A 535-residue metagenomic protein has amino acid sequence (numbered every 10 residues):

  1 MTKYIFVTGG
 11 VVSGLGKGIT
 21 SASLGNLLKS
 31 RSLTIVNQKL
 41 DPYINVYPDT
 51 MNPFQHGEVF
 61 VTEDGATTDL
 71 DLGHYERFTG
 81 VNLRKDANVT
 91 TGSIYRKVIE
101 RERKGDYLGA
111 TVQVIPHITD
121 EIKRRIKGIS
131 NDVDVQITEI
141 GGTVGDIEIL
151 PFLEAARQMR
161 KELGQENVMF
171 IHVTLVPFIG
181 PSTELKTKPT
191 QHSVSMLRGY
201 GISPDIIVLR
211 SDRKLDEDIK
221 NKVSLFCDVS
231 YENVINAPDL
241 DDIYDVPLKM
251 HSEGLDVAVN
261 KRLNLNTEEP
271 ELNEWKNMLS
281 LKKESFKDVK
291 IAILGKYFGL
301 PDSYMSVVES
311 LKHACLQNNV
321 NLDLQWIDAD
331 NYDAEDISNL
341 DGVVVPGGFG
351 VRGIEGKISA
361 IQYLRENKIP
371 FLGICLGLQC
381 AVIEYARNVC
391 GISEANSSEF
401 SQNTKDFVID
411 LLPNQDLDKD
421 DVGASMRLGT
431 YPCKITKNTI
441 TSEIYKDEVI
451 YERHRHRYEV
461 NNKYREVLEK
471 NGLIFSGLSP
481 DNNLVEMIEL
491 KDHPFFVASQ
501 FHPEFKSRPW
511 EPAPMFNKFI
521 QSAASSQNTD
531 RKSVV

Functional and structural regions predicted by a protein language model:
M1-V320, D330-G342, F349-G350, K357-Y363 (+1 more regions): Flexible phosphate-sensing "switch/lid" loops adjacent to ATP/NTP-binding sites across phosphate-transfer
G18, A22-N26, S30, G342-P432 (+3 more regions): Cysteine-nucleophile active-site neighborhood
C227, V259-E269, V389-S393, F519-Q527: Short, hydrophobic alpha-helical segments
E232-D239, Q325, L478-D481: Beta-strand->loop->alpha-helix junctions that form or flank phosphate-binding loops in nucleotide-handling enzymes
L281-S285, E335-D336, F400, V422-S425 (+2 more regions): Replace "in large, NTP-powered and nucleic-acid-processing enzymes" with "in large, NTP-powered factors and other
K437-D492: Catalytic beta-strand/loop cores that center a nucleophilic Ser/Cys/Thr and support acyl-enzyme chemistry
M487-K518: A glycine-centered loop/beta-turn motif at secondary-structure junctions
K532-V535: Conserved small/polar residues in nucleotide/adenosyl-binding loops
